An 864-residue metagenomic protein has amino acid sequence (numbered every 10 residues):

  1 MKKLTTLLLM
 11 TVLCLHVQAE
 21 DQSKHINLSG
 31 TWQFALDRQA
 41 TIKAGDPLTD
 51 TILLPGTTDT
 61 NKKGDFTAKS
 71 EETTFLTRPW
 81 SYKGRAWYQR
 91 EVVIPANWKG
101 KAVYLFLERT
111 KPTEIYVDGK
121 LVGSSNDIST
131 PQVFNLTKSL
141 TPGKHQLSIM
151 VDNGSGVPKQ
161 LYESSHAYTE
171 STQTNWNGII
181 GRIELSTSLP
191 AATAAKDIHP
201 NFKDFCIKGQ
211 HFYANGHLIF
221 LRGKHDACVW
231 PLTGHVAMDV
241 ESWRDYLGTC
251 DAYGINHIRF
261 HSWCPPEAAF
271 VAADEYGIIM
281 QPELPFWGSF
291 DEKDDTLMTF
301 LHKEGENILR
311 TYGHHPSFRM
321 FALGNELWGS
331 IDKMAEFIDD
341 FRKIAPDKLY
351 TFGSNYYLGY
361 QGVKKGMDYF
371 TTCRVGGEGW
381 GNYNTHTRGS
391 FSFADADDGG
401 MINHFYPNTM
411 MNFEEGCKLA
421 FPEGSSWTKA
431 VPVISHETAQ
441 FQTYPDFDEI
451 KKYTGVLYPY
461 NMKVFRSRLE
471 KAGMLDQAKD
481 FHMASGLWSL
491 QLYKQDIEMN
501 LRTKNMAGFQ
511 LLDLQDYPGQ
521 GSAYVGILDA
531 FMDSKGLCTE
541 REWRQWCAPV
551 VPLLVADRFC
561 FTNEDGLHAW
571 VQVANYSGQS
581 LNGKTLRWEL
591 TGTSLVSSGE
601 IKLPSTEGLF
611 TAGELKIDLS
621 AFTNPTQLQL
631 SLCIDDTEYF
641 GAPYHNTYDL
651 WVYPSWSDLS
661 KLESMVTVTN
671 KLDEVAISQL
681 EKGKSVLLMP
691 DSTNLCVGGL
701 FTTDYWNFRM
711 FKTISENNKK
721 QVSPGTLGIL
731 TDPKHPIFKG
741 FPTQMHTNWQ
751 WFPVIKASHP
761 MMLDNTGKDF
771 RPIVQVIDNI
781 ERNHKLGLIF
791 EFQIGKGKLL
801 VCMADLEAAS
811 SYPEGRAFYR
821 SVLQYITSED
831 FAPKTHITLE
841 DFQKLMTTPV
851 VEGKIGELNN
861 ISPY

Functional and structural regions predicted by a protein language model:
H16-E72, Q146, M150-K159, G178-L185 (+4 more regions): Accessory carbohydrate-binding/adhesion or oligomerization-edge regions at the termini of glycan-active proteins
S23, A195-C250, L650: N-terminal carbohydrate-binding accessory modules
L28, F34-Q39, R78, K83-P190 (+3 more regions): Accessory beta-strand-rich segments of carbohydrate-active enzymes
V103, I115-V117, K196-I198, D565-P604 (+2 more regions): Beta-strand-rich binding/interaction modules
H257-I527: Substrate-binding/catalytic cleft of secreted carbohydrate-active enzymes, primarily glycoside hydrolases
I344, L512-S577, V850-G853: Aromatic-rich peripheral "rim/lid" segments of glycoside hydrolase catalytic domains that contact and position glycan
N403-L419, L695, K712-P813, D830-Y864: Catalytic beta-strand/loop cores that center a nucleophilic Ser/Cys/Thr and support acyl-enzyme chemistry
S664-R709, K796-K798, C802, V822: Short alpha-beta junction capping motif
